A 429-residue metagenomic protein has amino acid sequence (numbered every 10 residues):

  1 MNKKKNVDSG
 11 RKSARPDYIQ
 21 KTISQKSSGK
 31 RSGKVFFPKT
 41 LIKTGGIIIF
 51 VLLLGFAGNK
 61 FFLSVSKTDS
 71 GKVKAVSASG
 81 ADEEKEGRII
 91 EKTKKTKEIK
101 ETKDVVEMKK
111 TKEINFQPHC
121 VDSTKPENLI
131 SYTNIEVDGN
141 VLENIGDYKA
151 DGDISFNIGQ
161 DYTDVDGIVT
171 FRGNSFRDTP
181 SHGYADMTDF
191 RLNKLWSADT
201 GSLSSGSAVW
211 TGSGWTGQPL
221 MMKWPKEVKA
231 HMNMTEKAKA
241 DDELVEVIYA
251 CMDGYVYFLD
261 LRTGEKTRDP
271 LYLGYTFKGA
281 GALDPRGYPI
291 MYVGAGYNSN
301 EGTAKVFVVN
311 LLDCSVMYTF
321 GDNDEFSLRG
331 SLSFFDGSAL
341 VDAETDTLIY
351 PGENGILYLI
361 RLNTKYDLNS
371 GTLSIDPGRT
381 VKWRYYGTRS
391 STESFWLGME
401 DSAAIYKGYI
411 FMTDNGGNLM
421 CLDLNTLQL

Functional and structural regions predicted by a protein language model:
M1-F37: N-terminal targeting leaders characterized by basic, low-complexity, disordered sequences that direct proteins
Y18-Q25, G29-R31, F61-D138: N-terminal, intrinsically disordered, polar/charged segments of Gram-positive cell-envelope systems that serve as
F37-G45: Hydrophobic, aromatic-rich alpha-helical transmembrane segments and their membrane-interface anchor motifs
G45-A57: Hydrophobic membrane-insertion alpha-helices, especially the h-region of bacterial N-terminal signal peptides
D104-N157, D161, D178-W215, L220-F335 (+1 more regions): Extracytoplasmic/lumenal domain signature
S175: Conserved oxyanion/phosphate-binding beta-strand-loop segments in alpha/beta enzyme cores
